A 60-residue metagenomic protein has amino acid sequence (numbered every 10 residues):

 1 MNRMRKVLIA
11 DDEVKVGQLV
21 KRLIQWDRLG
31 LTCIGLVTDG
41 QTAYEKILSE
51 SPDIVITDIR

Functional and structural regions predicted by a protein language model:
M1-K6: Non-catalytic signal-transmission and effector/linker regions of two-component phosphorelay proteins
L8-I9, G35: Short hydrophobic beta-strand elements that form part of the catalytic alpha/beta core underpinning NDP-sugar/donor
D11, D58: Active-site residues of response regulator receiver
V14-G35: Two-component/phosphorelay signaling modules centered on CheY-like receiver
K21, L36-I54: Acidic, metal-coordinating helix/loop segments flanking the phosphotransfer/catalytic sites of two-component signaling
L31-C33, S51, R60: Surface-exposed beta-strand edges and their flanking turn/coil or helix-capping segments
